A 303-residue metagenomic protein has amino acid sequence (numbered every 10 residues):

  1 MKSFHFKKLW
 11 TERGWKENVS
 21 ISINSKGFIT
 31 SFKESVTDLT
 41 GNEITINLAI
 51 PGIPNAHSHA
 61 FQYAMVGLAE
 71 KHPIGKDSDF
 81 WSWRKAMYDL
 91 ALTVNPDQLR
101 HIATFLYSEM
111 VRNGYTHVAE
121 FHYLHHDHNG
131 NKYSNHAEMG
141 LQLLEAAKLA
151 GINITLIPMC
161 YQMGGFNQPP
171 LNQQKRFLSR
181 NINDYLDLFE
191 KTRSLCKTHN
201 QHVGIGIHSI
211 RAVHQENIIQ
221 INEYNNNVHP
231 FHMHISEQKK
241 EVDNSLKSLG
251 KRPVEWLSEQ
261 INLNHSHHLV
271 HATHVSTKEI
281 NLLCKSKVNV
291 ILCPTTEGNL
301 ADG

Functional and structural regions predicted by a protein language model:
K2-L9, S25-K26, S31-S82, D97 (+3 more regions): Replace "His-x-His-based motif
G14-I23: A conserved glycine-rich beta-strand in the N-terminal activation segment of trypsin-fold
H57, G114, A147, I205 (+3 more regions): Conserved, mostly hydrophobic/aromatic
H57-F61, H232-H234, H271: Histidine-centered divalent metal-coordination motifs
G67, K239-K251, E279-C284, A301-G303: Histidine/acidic-residue-rich catalytic or RNA/ligand-binding cores of hydrolases and nuclease-related proteins
L68-N153, N183-T198: Alpha-helical scaffold segments that flank or form the walls of functional sites
H126-H267: Metal-coordinating catalytic core of metallo-dependent amide/deamination hydrolases
E259-G303: Active-site-adjacent C-terminal substructures of enzyme catalytic domains
